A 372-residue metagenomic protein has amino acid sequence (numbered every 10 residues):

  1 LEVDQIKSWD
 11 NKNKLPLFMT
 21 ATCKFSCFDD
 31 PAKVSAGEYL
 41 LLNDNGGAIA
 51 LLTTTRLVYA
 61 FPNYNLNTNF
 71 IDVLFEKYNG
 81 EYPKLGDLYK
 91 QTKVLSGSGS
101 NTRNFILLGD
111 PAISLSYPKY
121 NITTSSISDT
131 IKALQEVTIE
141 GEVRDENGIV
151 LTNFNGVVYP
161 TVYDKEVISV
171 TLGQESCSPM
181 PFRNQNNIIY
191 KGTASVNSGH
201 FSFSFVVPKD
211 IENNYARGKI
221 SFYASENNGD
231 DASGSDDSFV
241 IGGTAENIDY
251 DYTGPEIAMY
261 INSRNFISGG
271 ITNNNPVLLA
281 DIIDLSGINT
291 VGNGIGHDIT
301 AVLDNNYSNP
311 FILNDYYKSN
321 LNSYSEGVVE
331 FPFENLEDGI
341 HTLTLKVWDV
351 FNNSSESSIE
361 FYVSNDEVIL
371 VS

Functional and structural regions predicted by a protein language model:
L1, F25-D29, V58-P62, G97 (+9 more regions): Flexible loop/turn segments at secondary-structure boundaries
L1-P31, E226: Catalytic-core segments of thiol-dependent peptidases
Q5, T22-K24, R56, Y117 (+4 more regions): Short, flexible loop/turn elements at secondary-structure junctions
A21-T22, S26-T123, S128: Active-site-proximal C-terminal subdomain of hydrolase catalytic domains
L107-T123, G242-M259, E360-L370: Proline/serine/threonine-rich low-complexity linkers at boundaries of modular beta-sandwich domains
S125, D129-V137, E246-S268: Serine/threonine-rich, low-complexity linker/repeat segments that form flexible spacers/stalks
T130-P160, N265-D298: Contiguous beta-strand segments within globular domains
Y159-T244, A258-N265, L279-V368: Long, low-complexity serine/threonine/glycine- and acidic-rich segments characteristic of extracellular
